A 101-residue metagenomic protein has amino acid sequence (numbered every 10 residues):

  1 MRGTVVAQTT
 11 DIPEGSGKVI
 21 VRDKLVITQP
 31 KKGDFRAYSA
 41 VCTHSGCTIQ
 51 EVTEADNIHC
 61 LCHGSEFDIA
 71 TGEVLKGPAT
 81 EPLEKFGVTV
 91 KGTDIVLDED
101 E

Functional and structural regions predicted by a protein language model:
M1-A55, D68-I69, P82-E101: N-terminal pre-ligand scaffold of iron-sulfur
D56-G64, V74-L83: Short cysteine/histidine-rich metal-coordination sites, predominantly Zn2+-binding motifs
